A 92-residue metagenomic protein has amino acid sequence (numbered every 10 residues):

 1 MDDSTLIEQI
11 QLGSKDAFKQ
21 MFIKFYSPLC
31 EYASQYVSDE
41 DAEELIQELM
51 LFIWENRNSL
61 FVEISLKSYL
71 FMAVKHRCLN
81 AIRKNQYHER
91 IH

Functional and structural regions predicted by a protein language model:
M1-S4: Acidic, Ser/Thr- and Pro/Gly-rich low-complexity regulatory segments
I7-E8: Amphipathic alpha-helical repeat scaffolds
Q11-K19, C30-E48: Short, charged helix-capping/linker segments at alpha-helix termini
E31, E44-L51, E55, I64-H76: Structural recognition of an alpha-helix C-terminal capping motif at a helix-to-coil junction
S38, V62-E63: Residue-level signature of the cytosolic catalytic core of signaling kinases
N58-F61, K75-I91: Arg/Lys-rich amphipathic alpha helix in sigma70-family domain 2
